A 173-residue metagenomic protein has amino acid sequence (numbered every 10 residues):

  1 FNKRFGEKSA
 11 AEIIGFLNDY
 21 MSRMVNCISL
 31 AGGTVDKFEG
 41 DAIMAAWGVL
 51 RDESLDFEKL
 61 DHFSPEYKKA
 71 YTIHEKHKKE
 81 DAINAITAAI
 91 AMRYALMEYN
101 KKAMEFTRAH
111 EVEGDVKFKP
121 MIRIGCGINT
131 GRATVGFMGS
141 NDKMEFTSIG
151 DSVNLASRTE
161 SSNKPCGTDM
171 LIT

Functional and structural regions predicted by a protein language model:
F1-T87, F146: Catalytic NTP-binding/metal-coordinating core of nucleotidyl cyclase/transferase enzymes
L17-Y20, M24, M92, L96 (+1 more regions): Hydrophobic alpha-helical packing residues
G40-D41, M121-R123, N141-K143, G167: Active-site lining segments that contact anionic ligands and/or coordinate catalytic metals
P65, K78, T87-I90, Y94 (+2 more regions): ATP-driven catalytic headpiece of P-type ATPases
K78-A82, I86, V116-F118, G125 (+2 more regions): Catalytic-core segments of nucleotide cyclases and related cyclic-nucleotide turnover enzymes
Y94-A133, E160-T173: A short beta-strand->alpha-helix segment at the C-terminal rim of the class III nucleotidyl cyclase catalytic domain
